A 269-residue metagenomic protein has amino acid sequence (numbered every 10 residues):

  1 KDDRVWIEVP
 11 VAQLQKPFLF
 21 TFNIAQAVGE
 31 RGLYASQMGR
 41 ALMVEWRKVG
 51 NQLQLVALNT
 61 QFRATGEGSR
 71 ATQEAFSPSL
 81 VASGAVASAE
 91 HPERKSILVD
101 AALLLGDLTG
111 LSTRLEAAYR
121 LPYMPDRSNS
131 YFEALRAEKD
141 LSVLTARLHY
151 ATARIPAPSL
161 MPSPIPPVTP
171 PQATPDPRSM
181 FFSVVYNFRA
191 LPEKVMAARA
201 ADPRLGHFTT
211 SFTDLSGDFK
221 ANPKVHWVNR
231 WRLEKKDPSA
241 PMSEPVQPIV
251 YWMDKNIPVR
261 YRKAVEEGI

Functional and structural regions predicted by a protein language model:
K1-I257, K263, I269: Auxiliary tRNA-acceptor-end handling modules of aminoacyl-tRNA synthetases
